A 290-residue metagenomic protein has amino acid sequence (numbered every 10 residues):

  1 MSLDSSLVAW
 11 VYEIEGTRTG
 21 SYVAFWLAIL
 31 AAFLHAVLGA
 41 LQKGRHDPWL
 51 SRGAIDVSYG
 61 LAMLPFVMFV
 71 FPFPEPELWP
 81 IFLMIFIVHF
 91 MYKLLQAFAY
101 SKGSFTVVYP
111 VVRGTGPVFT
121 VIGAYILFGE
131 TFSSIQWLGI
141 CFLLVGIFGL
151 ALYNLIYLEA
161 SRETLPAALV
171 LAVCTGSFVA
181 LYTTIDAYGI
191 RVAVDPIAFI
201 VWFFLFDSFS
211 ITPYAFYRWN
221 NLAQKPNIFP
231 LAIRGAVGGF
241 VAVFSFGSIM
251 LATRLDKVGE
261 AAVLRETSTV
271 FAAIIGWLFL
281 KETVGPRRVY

Functional and structural regions predicted by a protein language model:
S2-F105, L152-V173, L205-V237, V243 (+2 more regions): Membrane-interface interhelical linkers
P48-W49, F105-T106, F132, D195-P196 (+1 more regions): Membrane-helix interface/capping residues of multi-pass secondary transporters
S51-A54, V108, F199, A261: Juxtamembrane helix-start motifs in multi-pass secondary transporters
S58-M63, V111-I126, F206-S210, F244-S248 (+2 more regions): Alpha-helical transmembrane segments of compact multi-pass small-molecule transporters, enriched in specific families
G60-M63, V121-Y125, I135-N154, R287-Y290: Hydrophobic transmembrane alpha-helices of multi-pass small-molecule transport proteins
I81-F86, E130-L144, V194-D207: Alpha-helical transmembrane segments
T106-G114, S134-W137, K257-E266: Replace "multi-pass membrane enzymes" with "multi-pass membrane proteins
L165-A198: Selected transmembrane alpha-helices and immediately adjacent juxtamembrane segments of polytopic inner-membrane
